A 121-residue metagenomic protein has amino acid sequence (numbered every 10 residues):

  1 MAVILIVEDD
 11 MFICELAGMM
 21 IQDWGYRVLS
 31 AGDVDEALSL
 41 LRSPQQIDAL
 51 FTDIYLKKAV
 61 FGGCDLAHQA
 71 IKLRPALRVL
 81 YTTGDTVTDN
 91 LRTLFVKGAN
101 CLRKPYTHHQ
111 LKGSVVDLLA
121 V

Functional and structural regions predicted by a protein language model:
E8, T83: Conserved acidic carboxylate
D10-C14: Short acidic/polar segment at the start of the alpha1 helix of CheY-like receiver
E15-D23: Charged docking surfaces used in two-component/phosphorelay signaling
G18, S30-A49, K57: Acidic, metal-coordinating helix/loop segments flanking the phosphotransfer/catalytic sites of two-component signaling
R42-Q45, Q69-L77, L94: Conserved phosphotransfer cores of two-component systems
D53-H68: Conserved phosphotransfer microenvironments
R92-L102: As written
Y106-L118: C-terminal output helix
